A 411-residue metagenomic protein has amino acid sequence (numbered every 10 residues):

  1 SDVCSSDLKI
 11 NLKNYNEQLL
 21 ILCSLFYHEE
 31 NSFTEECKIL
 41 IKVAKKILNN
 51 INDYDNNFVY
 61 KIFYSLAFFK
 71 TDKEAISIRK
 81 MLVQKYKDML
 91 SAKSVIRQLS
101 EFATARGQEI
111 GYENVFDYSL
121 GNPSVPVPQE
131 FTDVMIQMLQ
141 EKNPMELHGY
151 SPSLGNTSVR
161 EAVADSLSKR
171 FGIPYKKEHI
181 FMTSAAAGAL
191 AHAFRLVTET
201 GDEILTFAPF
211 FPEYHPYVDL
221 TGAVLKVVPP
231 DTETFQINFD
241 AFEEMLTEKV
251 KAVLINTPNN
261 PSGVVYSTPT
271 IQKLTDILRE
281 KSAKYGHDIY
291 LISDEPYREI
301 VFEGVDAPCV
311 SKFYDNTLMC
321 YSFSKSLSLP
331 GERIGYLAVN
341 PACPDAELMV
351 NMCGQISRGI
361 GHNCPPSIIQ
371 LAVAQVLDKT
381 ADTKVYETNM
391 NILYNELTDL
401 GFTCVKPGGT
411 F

Functional and structural regions predicted by a protein language model:
S1-S5: Short, small-residue-biased leader/transition segments that mark boundaries at the very start of proteins
S6-I10, E36-L48, A75: Alpha-helical repeat scaffolds
K85-A185, V376-T380: N-terminal small-domain helix-loop-helix segment of the aminotransferase-like
E141, V339-C343, P365-V385: Amphipathic alpha-helix from the class-I
M145-G286, R298-F313: Conserved core of the PLP fold type I
C309-M349: Active-site PLP attachment segment
L327-G331, A346-L371: Active-site region of PLP-dependent enzymes
S367-A374, Y386-Y394, C404-F411: Conserved glycine-rich beta-strand-loop-beta hairpin in the small C-terminal domain of fold type I
